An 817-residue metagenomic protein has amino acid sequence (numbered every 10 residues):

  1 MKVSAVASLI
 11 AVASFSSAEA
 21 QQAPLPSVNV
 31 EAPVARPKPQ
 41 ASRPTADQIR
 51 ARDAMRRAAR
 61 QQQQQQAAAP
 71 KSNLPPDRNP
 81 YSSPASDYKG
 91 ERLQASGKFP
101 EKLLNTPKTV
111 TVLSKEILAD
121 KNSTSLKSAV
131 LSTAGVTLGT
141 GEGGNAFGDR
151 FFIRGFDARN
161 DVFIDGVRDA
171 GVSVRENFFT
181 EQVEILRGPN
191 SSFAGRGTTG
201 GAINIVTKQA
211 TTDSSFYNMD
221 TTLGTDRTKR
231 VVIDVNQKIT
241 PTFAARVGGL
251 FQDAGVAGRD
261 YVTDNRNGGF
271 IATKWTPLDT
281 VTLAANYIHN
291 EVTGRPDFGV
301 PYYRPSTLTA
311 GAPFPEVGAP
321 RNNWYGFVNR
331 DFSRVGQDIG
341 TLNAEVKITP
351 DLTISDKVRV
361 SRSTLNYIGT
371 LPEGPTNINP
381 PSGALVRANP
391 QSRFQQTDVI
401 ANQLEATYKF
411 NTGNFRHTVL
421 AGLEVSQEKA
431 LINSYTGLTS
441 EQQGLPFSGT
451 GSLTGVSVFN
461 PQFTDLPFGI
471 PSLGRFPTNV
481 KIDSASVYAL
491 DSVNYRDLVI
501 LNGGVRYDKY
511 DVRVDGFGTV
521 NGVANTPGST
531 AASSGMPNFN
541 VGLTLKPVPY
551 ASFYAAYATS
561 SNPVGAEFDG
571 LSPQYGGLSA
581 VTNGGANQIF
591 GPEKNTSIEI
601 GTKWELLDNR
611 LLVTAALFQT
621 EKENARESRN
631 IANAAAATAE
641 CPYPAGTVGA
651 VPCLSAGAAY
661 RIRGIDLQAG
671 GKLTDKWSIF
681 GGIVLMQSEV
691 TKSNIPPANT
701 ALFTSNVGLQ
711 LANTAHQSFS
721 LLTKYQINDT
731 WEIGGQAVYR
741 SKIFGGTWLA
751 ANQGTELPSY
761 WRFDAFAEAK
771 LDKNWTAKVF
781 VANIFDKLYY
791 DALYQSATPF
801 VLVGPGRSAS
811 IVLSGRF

Functional and structural regions predicted by a protein language model:
P33-S214, I600: Acidic, small-polar-rich N-terminal luminal/periplasmic segments of exported/outer-membrane proteins
F178-E181, S192-G269, P277-V281, D338 (+1 more regions): Outer-membrane beta-barrel translocator/receptor signature
Q252-A257, N265, G269-K347, L365-T397 (+6 more regions): Acidic/polar loop-and-plug regions of large Gram-negative outer-membrane beta-barrel proteins
K274-L278, T397, R416-E428, T478-K622 (+4 more regions): Structural signature of Gram-negative outer-membrane beta-barrels, strongest in the C-terminal barrel of TonB-dependent
T293-P305, K429-L431, T544-E599, R610-V613 (+5 more regions): Surface-exposed extracellular loop regions of Gram-negative outer-membrane beta-barrel proteins, predominantly
G340-R362, P390-G516: Face-selective signature of the C-terminal outer-membrane beta-barrel domain
A616-E621, G646-W748, F785, S814: Gram-negative outer-membrane beta-barrel transporters
Y739-T747, E768-F817: C-terminal beta-signal and adjacent terminal beta-strands/loops of Gram-negative outer-membrane beta-barrel proteins
